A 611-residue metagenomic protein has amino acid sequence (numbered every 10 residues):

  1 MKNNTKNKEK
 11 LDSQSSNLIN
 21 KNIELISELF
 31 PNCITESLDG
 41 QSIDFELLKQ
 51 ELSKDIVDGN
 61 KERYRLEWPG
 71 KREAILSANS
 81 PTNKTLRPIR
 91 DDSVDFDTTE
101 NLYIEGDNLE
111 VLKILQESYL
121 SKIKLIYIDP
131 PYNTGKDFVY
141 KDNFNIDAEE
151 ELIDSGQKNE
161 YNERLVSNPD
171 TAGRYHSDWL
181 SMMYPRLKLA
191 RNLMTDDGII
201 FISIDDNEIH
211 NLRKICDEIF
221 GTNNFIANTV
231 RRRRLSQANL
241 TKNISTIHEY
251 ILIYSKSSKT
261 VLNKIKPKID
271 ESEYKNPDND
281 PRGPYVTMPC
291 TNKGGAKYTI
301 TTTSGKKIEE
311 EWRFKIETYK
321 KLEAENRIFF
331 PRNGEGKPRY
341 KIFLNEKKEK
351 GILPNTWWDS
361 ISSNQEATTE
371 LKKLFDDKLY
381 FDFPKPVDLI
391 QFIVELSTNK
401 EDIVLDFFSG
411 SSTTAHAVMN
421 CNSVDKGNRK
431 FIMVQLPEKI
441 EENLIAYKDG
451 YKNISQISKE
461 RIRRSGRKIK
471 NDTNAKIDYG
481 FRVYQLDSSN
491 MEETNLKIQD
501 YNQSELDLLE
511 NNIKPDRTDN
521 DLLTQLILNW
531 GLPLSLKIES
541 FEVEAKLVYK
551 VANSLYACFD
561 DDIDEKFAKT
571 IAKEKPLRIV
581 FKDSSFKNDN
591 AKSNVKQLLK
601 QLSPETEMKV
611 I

Functional and structural regions predicted by a protein language model:
M1-D44: N-terminal low-complexity, Ser/Thr- and acidic-residue-enriched intrinsically disordered segments
T35, D39-I403, D425, L436-L444 (+1 more regions): Class I S-adenosyl-L-methionine
I104, S203-I204, D406, F559-D560 (+1 more regions): Small/polar loops that bind or transfer phosphate-bearing groups
L115-Y119, S412, K569-I571: Short amphipathic alpha-helix with an adjacent loop that forms part of the alpha/beta core around
I128, D402-C421, I527: A phosphate-binding catalytic loop at a beta-strand-loop-alpha-helix junction that coordinates phosphoryl groups
H210, K214, T356, D388-F392 (+5 more regions): Feature representing long, continuous alpha-helical segments
A227-V230, S409, K430-M433: Beta-strand segments within the central parallel beta-sheet cores of soluble alpha/beta enzyme folds
N420-I611: PRPP-dependent phosphoribosyltransferase catalytic core
